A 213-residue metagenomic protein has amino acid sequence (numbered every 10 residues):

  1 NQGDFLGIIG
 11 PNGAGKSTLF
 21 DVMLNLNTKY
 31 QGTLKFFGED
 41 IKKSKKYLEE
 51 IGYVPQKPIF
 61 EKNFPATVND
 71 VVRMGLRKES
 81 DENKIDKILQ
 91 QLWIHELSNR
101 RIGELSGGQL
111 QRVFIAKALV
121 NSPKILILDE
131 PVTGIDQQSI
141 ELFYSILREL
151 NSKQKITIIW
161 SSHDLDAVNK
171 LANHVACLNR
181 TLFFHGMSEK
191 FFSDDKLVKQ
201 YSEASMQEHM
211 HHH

Functional and structural regions predicted by a protein language model:
L24: Helix-to-loop junction immediately C-terminal to a conserved catalytic motif
G32-Y47: Conserved ABC transporter NBD signature motif
E82-L97: Conserved ABC ATPase "signature" region
R101-L105, Q109: Conserved ABC ATPase signature
L126-D129: Catalytic Walker B motif of ABC-type/P-loop ATPase nucleotide-binding domains
S162-H163: H-loop/switch region of ABC-family ATPase nucleotide-binding domains
T181-A204: Conserved beta-strand-loop-alpha-helix hinge in the C-terminal portion of ABC ATPase nucleotide-binding domains
